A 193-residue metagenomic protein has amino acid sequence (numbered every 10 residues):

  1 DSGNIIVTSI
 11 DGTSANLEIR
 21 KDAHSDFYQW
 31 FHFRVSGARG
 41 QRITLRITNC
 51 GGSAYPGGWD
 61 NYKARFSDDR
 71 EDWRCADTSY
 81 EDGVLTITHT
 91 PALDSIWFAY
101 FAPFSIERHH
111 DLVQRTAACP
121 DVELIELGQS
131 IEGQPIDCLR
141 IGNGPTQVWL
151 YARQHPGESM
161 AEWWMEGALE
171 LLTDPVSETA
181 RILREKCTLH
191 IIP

Functional and structural regions predicted by a protein language model:
D1-P193: M14 metallocarboxypeptidase catalytic domain recognition
